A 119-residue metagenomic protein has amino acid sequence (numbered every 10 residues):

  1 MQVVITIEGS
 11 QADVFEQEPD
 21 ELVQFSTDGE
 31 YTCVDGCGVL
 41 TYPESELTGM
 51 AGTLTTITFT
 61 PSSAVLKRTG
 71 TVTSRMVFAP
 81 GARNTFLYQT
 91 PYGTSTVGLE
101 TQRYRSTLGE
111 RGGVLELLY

Functional and structural regions predicted by a protein language model:
M1-L118: N-terminal intrinsically disordered, cationic/polar leader segments that include organellar targeting peptides
